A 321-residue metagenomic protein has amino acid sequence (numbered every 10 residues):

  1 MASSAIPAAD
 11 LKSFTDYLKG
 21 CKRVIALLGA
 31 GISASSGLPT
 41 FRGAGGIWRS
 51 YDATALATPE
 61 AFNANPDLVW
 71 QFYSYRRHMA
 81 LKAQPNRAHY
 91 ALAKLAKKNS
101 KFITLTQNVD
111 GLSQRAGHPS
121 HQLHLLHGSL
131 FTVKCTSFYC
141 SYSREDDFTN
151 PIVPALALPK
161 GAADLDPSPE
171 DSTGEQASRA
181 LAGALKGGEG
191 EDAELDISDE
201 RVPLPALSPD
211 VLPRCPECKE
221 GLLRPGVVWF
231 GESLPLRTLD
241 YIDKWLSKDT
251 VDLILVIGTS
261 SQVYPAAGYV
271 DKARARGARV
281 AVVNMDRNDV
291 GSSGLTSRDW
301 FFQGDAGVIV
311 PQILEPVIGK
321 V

Functional and structural regions predicted by a protein language model:
M1-V321: Conserved catalytic alpha/beta core of Sir2/sirtuin-type deacylases, generalized to analogous enzyme cores that bind
